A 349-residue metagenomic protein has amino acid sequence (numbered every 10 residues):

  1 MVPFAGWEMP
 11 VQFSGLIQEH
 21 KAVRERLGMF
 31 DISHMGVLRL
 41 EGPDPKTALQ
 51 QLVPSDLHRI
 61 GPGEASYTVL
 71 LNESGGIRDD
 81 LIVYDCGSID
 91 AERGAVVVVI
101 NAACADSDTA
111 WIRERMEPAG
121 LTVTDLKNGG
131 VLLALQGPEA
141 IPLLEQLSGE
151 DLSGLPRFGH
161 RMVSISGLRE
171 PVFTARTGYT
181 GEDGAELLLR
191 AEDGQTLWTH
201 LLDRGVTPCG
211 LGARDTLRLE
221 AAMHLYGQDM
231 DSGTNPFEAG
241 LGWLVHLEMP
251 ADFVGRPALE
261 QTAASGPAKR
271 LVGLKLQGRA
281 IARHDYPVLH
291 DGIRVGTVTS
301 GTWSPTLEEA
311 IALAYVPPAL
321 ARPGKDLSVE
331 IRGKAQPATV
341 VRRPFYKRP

Functional and structural regions predicted by a protein language model:
M1-P3, E8-V11, I17, C86-P349: Conserved, structured C-terminal
M1-T68, G76, G212: Acidic, proline/glycine-enriched N-terminal capping motif
V37-E41, R59, N72, V83 (+1 more regions): Short secondary-structure transition/capping motifs
P43-D79, A140-E170: Internal amphipathic helical hairpin motif
H58-P62, L70-G76, I82-E92, E114-R115 (+1 more regions): Short, charge-rich binding segments
